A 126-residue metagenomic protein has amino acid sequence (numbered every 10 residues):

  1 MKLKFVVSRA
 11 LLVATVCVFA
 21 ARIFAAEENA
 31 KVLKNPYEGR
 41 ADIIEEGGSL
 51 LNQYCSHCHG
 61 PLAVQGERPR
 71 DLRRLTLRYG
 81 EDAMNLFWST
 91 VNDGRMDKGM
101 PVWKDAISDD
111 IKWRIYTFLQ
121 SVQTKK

Functional and structural regions predicted by a protein language model:
K2-L11: Bacterial N-terminal signal peptides that target proteins for export
A10-V18: Bacterial N-terminal signal peptides
F19, S49-N52, G94: Processing junctions and N-termini across compartments
F24-L50, K126: Electrostatic cytochrome c docking/interface patches
Y37-G48, A63-N92: Gly/Gly-Pro-rich "capping" loops immediately C-terminal to redox-active cysteine motifs in periplasmic/lumenal
G47, L51-P61, I115-L119: The canonical Cys-X-X-Cys-His
G66-R74, N92-K126: Axial heme c-ligation environment in periplasmic c-type cytochrome domains
